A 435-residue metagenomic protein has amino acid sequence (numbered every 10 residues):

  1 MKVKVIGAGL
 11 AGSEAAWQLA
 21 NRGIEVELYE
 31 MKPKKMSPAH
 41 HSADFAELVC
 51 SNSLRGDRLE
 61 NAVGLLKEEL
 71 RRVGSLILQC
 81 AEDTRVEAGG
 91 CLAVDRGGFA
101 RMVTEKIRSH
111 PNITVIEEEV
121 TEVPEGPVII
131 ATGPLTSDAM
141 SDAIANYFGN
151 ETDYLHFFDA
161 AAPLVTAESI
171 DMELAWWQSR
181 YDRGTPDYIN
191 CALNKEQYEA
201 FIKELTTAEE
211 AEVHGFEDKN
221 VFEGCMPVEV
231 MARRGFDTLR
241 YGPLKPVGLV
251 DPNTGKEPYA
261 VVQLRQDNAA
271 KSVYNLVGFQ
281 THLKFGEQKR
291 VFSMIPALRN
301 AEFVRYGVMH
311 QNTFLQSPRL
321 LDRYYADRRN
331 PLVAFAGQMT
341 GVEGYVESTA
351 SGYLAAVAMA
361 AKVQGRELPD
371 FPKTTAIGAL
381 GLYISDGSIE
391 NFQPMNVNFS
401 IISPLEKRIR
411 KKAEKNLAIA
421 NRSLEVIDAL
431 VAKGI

Functional and structural regions predicted by a protein language model:
M1-A11: Beta1/beta-strand and adjacent pyrophosphate-binding region of the FAD-binding site in flavoprotein oxidoreductases
W17-Q79, K373-I384: N-terminal FAD cofactor-binding segment of flavoenzymes
E47-D57, E82-G98: Dinucleotide-binding Rossmann-like beta1-alpha1 core, especially the glycine-rich loop that anchors the ADP
R96-V115: Helical element adjacent to the flavin cofactor pocket in flavoenzyme catalytic cores
S109-R265, A270, Y274-F285, K289-R290: Predominantly flavin-linked oxidoreductase catalytic cores and closely associated redox partners
L276-V342, T349-S351, P369-S385, P394-N396 (+1 more regions): A glycine-rich dinucleotide-binding beta-alpha-beta segment and adjacent secondary-structure elements that constitute
S348-P369: Internal hydrophobic alpha-helix adjacent to the cofactor/substrate pocket in enzyme cavities
P394-I435: C-terminal auxiliary extensions adjacent to catalytic cores
